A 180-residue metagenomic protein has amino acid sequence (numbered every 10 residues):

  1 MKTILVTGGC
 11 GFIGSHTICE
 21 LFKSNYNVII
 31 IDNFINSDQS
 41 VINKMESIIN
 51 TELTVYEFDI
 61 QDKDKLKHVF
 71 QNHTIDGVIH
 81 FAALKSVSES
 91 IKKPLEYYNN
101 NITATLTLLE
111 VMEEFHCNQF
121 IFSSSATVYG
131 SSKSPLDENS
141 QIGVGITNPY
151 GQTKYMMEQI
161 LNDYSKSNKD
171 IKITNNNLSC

Functional and structural regions predicted by a protein language model:
M1-G77: N-terminal Rossmann/SDR dinucleotide-binding element
T3, N27, N118-Q119, K172: Residues at the starts of beta-strands that form the adenosine-phosphate
T7, I31, V78-A82, F120-S125 (+1 more regions): SDR active-site strand-loop-helix element
T7-G14, H80, N101, S124 (+2 more regions): Conserved phosphate-binding and hydrolysis motifs of nucleotide-dependent enzymes
D38, K85-S86, Y129-G130: Short beta->alpha connector loops of Rossmann-like oxidoreductase domains
I60-N100, E114: NAD(P)H-binding glycine-rich loop region in Rossmannoid oxidoreductase-like domains and their noncatalytic homologs
K92-L95, N99-T107, Q119, V128 (+1 more regions): Catalytic helix-loop patch of NAD(P)-dependent Rossmann-fold dehydrogenases
